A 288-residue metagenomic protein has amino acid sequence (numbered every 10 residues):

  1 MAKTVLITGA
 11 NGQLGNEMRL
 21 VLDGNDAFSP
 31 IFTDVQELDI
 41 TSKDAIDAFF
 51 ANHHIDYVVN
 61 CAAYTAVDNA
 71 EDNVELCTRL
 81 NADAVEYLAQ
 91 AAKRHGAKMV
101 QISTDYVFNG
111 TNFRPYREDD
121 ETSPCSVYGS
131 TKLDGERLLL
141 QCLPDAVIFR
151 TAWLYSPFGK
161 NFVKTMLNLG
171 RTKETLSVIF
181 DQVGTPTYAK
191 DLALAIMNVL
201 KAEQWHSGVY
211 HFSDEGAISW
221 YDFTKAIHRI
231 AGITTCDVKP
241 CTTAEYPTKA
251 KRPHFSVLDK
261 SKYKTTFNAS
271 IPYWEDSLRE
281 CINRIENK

Functional and structural regions predicted by a protein language model:
K3-D23: N-terminal Rossmann NAD(P)H-binding glycine-rich loop of SDR-like oxidoreductase domains
T8, T33, V58-A62, M99-T104 (+2 more regions): SDR active-site strand-loop-helix element
Q13, A202-K249: Mid/C-terminal beta-alpha module of Rossmann-like enzyme folds, strongest in SDR-family dehydrogenases/epimerases
I31-S42: Rossmann-fold cofactor-recognition segment
K43-L80, A91-K93: NAD(P)H-binding glycine-rich loop region in Rossmannoid oxidoreductase-like domains and their noncatalytic homologs
R79, A84-Y87, R94, V107-F149 (+1 more regions): Catalytic helix-loop patch of NAD(P)-dependent Rossmann-fold dehydrogenases
R137-G184, K190-D191, M197, I227: NAD(P)-dependent short-chain dehydrogenase/reductase
S219-K225, T242-C281, I285-K288: Conserved C-terminal active-site "lid" loop/helix of NAD(P)H-dependent oxidoreductases that clamps the redox cofactor
